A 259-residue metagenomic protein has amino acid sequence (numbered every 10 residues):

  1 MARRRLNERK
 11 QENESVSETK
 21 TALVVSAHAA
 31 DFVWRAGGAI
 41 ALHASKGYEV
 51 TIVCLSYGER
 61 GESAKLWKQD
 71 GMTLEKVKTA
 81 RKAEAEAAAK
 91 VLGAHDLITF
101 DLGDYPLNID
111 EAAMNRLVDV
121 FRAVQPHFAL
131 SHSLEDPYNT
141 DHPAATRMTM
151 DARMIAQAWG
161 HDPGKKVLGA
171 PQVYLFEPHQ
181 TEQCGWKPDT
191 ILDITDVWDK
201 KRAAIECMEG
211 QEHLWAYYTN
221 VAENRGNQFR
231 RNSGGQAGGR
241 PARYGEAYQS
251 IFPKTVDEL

Functional and structural regions predicted by a protein language model:
M1-V25, D96, L107-L259: Metal-dependent de-N-acetylase/amidase catalytic core
A2-V124, Q236, D257: Active-site rim/loop-helix segments in enzyme catalytic domains that contact anionic ligands
